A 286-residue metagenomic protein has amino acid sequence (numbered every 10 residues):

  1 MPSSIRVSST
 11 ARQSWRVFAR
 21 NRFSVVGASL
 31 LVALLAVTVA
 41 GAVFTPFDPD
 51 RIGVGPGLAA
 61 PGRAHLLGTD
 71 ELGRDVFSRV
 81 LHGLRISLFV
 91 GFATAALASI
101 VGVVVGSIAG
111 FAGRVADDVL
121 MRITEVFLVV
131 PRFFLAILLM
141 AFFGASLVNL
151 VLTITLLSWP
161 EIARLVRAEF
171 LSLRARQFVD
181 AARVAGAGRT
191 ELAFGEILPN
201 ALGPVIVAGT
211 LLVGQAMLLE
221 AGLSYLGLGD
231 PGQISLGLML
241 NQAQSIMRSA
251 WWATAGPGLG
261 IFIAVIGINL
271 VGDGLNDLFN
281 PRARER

Functional and structural regions predicted by a protein language model:
M1-V103, S107-I108, R114-D118, V129 (+4 more regions): Gly/Trp-centered helix-boundary motif
R12, R74-F89, A93, G113-M121 (+2 more regions): Amphipathic cytosolic juxtamembrane alpha-helices at the membrane-cytosol interface of multi-pass membrane transporters
L34, S107, I137-A141, L150 (+6 more regions): Transmembrane alpha-helix boundary and packing residues in multipass membrane permease domains and related
G41-P49, G110-R114, L139-A145, L157 (+3 more regions): Short helix-capping/hinge motifs at transmembrane helix termini and TM-loop junctions
L66, D70, I100-V101, G110-F111 (+2 more regions): Generic hydrophobic transmembrane alpha-helix motif, especially the helices
I86, V90, V101-V105, R132 (+9 more regions): Functionally critical, cavity-lining and gating residues within the transmembrane helices of 12-TM secondary
G113-R114, R132, A145-L147, A175 (+3 more regions): Short, conserved catalytic or interaction motifs in soluble domains
L128, L139-F142, I154, E169-F170 (+2 more regions): Glycine-rich helix-loop "coupling/hinge" segments at transmembrane-helix boundaries in multipass transporters
